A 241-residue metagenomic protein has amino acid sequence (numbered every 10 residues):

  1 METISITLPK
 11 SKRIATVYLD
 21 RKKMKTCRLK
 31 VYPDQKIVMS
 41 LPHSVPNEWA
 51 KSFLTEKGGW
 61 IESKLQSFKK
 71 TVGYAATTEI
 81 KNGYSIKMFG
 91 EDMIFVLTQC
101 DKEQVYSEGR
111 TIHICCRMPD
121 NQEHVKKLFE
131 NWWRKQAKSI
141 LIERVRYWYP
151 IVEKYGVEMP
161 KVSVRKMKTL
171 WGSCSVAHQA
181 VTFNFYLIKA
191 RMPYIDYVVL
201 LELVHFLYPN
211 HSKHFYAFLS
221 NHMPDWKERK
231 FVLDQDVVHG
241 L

Functional and structural regions predicted by a protein language model:
M1-Y197, F206-L241: Active-site-proximal or metal-binding-adjacent scaffold patches in catalytic folds
E202: Walker B catalytic acidic pair
